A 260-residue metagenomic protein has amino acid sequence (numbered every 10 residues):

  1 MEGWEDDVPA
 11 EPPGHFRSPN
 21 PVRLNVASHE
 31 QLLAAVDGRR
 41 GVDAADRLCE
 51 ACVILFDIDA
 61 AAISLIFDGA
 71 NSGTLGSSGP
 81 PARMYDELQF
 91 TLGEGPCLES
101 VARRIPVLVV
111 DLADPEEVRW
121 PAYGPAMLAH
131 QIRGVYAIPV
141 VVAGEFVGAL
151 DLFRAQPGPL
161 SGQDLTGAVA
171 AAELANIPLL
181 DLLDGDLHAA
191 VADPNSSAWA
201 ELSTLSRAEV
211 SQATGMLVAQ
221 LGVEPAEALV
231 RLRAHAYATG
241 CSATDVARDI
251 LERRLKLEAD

Functional and structural regions predicted by a protein language model:
M1-L92, R248-D260: Intrinsically disordered, low-complexity terminal regulatory regions
L24, N176-D184, L205: Signal-transducing alpha-helical linker
L65-I66, T74, A82-R119, L128-R133: Regulatory sensory and allosteric helical modules in signal-transduction proteins and certain transcription factors
L112, A149-G158, Q163, L179: Short beta-strand-to-loop transition segments that serve as allosteric relay/switch motifs in sensory/regulatory domains
G134-V141: Short hydrophobic beta-strand micro-motif common in sensory/regulatory domains
L165-I177: Allosteric cytosolic regulatory segments
D184-D260: Signal-transducing coiled-coil/dimerization helices and immediately adjacent hinge/linker segments that couple sensory
